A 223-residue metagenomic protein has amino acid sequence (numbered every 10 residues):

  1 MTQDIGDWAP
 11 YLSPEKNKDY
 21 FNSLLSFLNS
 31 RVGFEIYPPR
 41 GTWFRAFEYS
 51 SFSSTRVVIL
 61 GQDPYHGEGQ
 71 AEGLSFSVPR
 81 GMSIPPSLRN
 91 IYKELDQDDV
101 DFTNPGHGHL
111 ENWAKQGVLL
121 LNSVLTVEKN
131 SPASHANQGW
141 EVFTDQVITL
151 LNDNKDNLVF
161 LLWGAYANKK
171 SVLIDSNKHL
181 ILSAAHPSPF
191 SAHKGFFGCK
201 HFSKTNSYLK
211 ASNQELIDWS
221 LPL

Functional and structural regions predicted by a protein language model:
M1-P10: Short, extreme N-terminal leader segments that mark the start of a protein/domain
D7, P14-L162, Y166-K169, I174-D175 (+4 more regions): A polyanion-binding, active-site-adjacent surface
F196, H201: C-terminal substrate-binding/active-site "lid" region of AdoMet-derived donor-dependent transferases
